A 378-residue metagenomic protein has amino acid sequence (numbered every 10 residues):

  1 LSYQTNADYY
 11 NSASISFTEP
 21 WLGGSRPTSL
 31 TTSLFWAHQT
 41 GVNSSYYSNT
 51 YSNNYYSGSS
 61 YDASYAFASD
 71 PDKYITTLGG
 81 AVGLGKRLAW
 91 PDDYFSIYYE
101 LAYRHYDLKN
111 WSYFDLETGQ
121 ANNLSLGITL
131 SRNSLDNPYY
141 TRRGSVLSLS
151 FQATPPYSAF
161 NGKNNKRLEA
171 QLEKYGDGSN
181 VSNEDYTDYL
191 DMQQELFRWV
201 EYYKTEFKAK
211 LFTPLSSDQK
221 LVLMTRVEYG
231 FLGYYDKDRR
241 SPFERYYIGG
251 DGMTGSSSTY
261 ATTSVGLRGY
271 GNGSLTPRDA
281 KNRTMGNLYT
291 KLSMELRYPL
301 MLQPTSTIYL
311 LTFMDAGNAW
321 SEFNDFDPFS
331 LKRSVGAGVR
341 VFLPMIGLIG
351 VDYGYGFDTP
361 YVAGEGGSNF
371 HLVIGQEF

Functional and structural regions predicted by a protein language model:
L1-V146, G269, L348, G354-F378: Gram-negative/organellar outer-membrane beta-barrel architecture
Y9, A13, T76, E201-T205 (+1 more regions): Short, glycine/acidic-rich beta->alpha junctions
F35, V227-F231, R245, I308-A319 (+2 more regions): Active/binding-pocket-proximal capping segment
L88-F95, L215-L223, Q303-T305, G347: Secondary-structure transition into beta-strands, especially the periplasmic turns and strand N-termini that construct
K109-L300, T312-F313, W320-E322, G364 (+1 more regions): C-terminal outer-membrane beta-barrel translocator/porin domains of Gram-negative envelope proteins and their
Y113, P304-S306, V335: Short hydrophobic "helix-edge" motifs at membrane interfaces and signal-peptide entry regions
M253-T259, N324-F378: C-terminal beta-signal and terminal closure region of outer-membrane beta-barrel proteins
